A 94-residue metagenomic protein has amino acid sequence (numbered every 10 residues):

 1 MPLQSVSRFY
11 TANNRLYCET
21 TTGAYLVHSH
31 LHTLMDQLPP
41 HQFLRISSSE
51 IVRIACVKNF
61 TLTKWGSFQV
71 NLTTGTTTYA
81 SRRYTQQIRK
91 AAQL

Functional and structural regions predicted by a protein language model:
M1-T73, T77-T78: Conserved binding/recognition cores within well-folded domains
S81: Basic/aromatic recognition patch in beta-strand/loop cores that engages polyanionic ligands
